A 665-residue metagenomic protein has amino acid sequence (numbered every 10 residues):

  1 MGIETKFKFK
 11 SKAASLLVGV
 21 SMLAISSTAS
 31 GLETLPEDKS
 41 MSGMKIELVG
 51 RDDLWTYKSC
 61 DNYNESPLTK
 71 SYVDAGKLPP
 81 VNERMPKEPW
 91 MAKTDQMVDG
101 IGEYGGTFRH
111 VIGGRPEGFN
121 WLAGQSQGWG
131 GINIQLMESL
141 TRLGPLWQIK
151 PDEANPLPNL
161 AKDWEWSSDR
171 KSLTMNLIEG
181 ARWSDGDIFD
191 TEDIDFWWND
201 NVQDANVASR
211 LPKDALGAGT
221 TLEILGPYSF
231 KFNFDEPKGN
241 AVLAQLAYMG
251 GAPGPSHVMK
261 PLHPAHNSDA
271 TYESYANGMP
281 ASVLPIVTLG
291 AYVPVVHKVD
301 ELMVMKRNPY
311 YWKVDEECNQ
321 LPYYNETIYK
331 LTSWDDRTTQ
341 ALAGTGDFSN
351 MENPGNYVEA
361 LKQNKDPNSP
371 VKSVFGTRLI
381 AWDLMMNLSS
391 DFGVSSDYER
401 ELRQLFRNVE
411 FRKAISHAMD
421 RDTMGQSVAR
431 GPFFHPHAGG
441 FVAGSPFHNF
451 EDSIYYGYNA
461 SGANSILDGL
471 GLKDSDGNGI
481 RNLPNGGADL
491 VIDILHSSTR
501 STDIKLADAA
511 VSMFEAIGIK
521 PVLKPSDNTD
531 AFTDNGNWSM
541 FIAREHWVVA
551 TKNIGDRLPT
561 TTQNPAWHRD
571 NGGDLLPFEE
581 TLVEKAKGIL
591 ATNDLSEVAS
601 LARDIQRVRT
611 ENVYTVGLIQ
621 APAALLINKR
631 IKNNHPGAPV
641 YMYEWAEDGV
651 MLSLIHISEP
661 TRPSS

Functional and structural regions predicted by a protein language model:
G2-A29: Gram-negative bacterial Sec-dependent N-terminal signal peptides
S30-S59, S71, A75, L146 (+13 more regions): Extracytoplasmic/periplasmic ligand-capture domains
G50, H257-M279, G393-E401: Charged, glycine/proline-rich intrinsically disordered loops and linkers
E65, S71-A75, P79-W166, N199 (+1 more regions): N-terminal lobe/hinge region of extracytoplasmic solute-binding protein
Q96, I112-I134, L160, I188 (+4 more regions): A structural "hinge/loop" feature
P212-T271, S427, A638: Surface-exposed binding/hinge segments that line and control ligand-binding clefts or catalytic entry sites
K260-H263, P432-D452, A624-K629: Mature extracytoplasmic/periplasmic domains
L618: Glycine-rich and polybasic anion-binding loops at the starts of cofactor/ligand-binding domains
